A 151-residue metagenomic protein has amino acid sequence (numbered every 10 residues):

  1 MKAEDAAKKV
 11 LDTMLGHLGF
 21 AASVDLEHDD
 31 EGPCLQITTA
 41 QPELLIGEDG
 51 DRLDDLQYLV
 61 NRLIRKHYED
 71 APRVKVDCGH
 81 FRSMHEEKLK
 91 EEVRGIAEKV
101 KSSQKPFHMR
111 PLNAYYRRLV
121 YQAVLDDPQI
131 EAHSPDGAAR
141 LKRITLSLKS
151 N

Functional and structural regions predicted by a protein language model:
M1-N151: RNA-contacting regions in translation and RNA-metabolism proteins, encompassing KH/S1 modules where present
